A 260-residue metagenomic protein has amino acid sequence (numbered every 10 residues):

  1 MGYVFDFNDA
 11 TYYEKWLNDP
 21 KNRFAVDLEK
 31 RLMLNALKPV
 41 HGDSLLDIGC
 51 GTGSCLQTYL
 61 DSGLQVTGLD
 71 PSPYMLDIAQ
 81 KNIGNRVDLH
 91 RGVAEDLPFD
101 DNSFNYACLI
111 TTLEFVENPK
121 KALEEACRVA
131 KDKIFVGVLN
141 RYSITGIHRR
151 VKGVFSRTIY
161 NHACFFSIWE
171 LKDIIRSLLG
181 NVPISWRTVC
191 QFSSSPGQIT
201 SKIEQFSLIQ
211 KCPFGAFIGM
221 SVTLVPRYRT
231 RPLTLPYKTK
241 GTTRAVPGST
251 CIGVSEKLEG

Functional and structural regions predicted by a protein language model:
M1-V40, S54: Conserved class I S-adenosyl-L-methionine
L46, T52-D96: Class I SAM-dependent methyltransferase SAM/SAH-binding core
C108: A conserved beta-strand element that flanks and buttresses the S-adenosyl-L-methionine
T111-E114: Short catalytic micro-motifs in class I SAM-dependent methyltransferases
K120-I134: A short glycine-rich, Lys/Arg-flanked "PGG" loop and its adjoining helix->strand segment in the class I
K133-T158: Conserved class I S-adenosyl-L-methionine
H162-W186, I218: Short alpha-helix
I184-G260: A C-terminal cap/extension of S-adenosyl-L-methionine-dependent methyltransferases that defines the acceptor-substrate
